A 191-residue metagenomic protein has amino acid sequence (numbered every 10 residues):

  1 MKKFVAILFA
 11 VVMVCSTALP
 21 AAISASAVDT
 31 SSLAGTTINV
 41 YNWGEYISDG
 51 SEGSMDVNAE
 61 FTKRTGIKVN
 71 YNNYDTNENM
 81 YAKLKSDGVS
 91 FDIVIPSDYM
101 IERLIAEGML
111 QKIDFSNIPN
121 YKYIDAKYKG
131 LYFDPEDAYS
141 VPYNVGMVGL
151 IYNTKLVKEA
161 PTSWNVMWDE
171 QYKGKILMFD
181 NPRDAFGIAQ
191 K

Functional and structural regions predicted by a protein language model:
M1-F9: Positively charged n-region of N-terminal signal peptides that target proteins for export
F9-P20, Y152: Residue-level signal for alpha-helical transmembrane segments in multi-pass membrane proteins
C15-S31: Sec-dependent signal peptide cleavage junction
V28-R103: Early extracytoplasmic/lumenal segment of secretory-pathway proteins
W43-S54, S90-F91, I95-K191: Extracytoplasmic ligand-binding site segments that recognize negatively charged/polar headgroups
